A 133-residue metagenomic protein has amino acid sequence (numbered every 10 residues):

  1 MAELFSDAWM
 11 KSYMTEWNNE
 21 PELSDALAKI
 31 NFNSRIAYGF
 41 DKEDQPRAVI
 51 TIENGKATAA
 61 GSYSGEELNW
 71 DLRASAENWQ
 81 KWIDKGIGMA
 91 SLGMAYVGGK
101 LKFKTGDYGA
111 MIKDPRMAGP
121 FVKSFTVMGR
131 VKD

Functional and structural regions predicted by a protein language model:
M1-D133: Feature captures hydrophobic
